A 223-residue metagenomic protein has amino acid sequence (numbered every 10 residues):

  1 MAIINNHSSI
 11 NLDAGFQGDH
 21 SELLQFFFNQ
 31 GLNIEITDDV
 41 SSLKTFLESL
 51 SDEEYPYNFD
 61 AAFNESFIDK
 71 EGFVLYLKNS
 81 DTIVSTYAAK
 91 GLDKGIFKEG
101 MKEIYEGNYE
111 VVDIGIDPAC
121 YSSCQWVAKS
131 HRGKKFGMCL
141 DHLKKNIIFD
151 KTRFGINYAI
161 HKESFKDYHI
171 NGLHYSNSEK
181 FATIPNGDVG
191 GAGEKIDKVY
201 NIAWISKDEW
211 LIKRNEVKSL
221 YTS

Functional and structural regions predicted by a protein language model:
M1-V40, T45-Y57, E65-F67, Q125 (+2 more regions): Terminal substrate-recognition subdomain of acyl/acetyltransferases
I34, L75-L77, I83, F136 (+1 more regions): Hydrophobic beta-strand residues in large extracellular and virion-surface proteins
I34-S42, N79-S80, D113, A119 (+1 more regions): Exposed regions on extracellular, virion, or secretory-pathway luminal proteins
S49-I83, A88: Active-site rim helix/loop that mediates acceptor-substrate recognition in acyltransferases
F63, E106-V112, L143-K145: Short secondary-structure capping micro-motifs at structural edges
E71-L75, P118, K195-N201: Short beta-strand micro-motifs in enzyme catalytic cores
I83-C124: Conserved acyl-donor/pantetheine-binding loop and adjacent beta-alpha core of acyl/acetyltransferases and related
V127, R132-I147: Conserved acetyl-CoA-binding loop-helix of GNAT-fold acetyltransferases
